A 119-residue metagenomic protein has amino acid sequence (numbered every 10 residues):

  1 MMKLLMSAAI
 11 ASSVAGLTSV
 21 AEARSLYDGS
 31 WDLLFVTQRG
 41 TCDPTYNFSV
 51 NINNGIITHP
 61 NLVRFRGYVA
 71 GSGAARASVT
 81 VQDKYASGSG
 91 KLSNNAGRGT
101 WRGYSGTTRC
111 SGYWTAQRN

Functional and structural regions predicted by a protein language model:
M1-A8: Bacterial N-terminal signal peptides that target proteins for export
T18-A23: Sec/Tat signal peptide C-region and signal peptidase I cleavage site
R24-N119: Central antiparallel beta-sheet cores of small beta-barrel/beta-sandwich binding domains
